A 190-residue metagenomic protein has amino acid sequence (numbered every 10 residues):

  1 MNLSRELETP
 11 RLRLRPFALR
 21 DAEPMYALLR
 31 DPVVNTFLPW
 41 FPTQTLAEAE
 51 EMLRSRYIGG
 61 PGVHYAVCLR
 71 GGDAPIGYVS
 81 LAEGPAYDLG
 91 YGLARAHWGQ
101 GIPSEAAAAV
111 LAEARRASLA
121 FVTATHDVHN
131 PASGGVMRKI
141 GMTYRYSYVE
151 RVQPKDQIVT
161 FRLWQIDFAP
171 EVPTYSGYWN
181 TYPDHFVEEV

Functional and structural regions predicted by a protein language model:
M1-F37, H64-V190: Acyl-donor (CoA/ACP) binding surface of acyl/acetyltransferases
V33-S55, V63: Conserved GNAT-fold acetyl-CoA-binding loop/helix
